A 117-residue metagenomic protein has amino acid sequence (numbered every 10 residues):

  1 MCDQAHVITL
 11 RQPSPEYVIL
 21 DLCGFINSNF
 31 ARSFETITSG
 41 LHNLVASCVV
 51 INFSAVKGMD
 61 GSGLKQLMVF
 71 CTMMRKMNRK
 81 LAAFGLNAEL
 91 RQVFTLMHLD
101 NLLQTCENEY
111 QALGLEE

Functional and structural regions predicted by a protein language model:
M1-D21: Short beta-strand/loop segment at the start of cytosolic alpha/beta domains
P15, S54, Y110: Conserved catalytic submotifs in the C-terminal HATPase_c
F25-L103: Amphipathic alpha-helical interaction surfaces in cytosolic regulatory modules
L86, E109-Y110: Short, ordered loop/turn segments at secondary-structure junctions
Q104-N108: Short acidic-hydrophobic, aromatic-tinged amphipathic segments that line or gate anion-handling sites
Y110-E117: A charged, well-structured terminal subsegment
